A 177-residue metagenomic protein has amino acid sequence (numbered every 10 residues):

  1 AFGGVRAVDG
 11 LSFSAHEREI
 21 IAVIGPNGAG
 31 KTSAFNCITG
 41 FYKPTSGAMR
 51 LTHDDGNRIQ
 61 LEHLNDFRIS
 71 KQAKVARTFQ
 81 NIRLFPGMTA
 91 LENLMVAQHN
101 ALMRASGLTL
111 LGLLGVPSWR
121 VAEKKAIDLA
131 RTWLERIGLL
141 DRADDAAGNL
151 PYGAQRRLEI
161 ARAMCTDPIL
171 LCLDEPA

Functional and structural regions predicted by a protein language model:
I24-P26: The feature captures the beta-strand-to-loop junction immediately N-terminal to the Walker
T39: Helix-to-loop junction immediately C-terminal to a conserved catalytic motif
K43, G56-N81, P117-I127: ABC ATPase NBD coupling module
G107-R142: Conserved ABC ATPase "signature" region
I160: Hydrophobic anchor residue at the start of the ABC signature
D167: Conserved catalytic motifs of ABC-family nucleotide-binding domains
